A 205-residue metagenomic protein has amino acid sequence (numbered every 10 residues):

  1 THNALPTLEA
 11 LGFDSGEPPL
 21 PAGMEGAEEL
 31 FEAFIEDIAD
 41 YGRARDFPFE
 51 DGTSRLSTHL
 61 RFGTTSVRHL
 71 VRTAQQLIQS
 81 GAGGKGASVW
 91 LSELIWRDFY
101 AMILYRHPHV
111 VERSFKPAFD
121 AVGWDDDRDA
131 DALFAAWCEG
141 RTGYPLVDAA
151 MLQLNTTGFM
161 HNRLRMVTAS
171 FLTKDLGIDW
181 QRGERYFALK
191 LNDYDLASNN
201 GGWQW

Functional and structural regions predicted by a protein language model:
T1-D120: Glycine/tryptophan-enriched, flexible segments
L30, R55, L70-T73, W90 (+4 more regions): Short, hydrophobic/aromatic alpha-helical segments in well-folded domains
H59, L154, S198: Short glycine- and Lys/Arg-enriched binding-loop motifs that mark or flank ligand-binding interfaces
T65, M160, Q204: Gly/Ser/Thr-rich beta-alpha loop segments that engage phosphate groups in nucleotides
Q76, W96, Y105, H109 (+3 more regions): Short, well-ordered loop/turn and helix-capping segments at boundaries between secondary-structure elements and domains
A101, R106, D129-I178: C-terminal substrate/ligand-recognition segments
A118-D127, C138, Y186-W205: C-terminal, helix-dominated tail/subdomain
M160-R163, G177-E184, D195-N200: Extended hydrophobic-aromatic, low-complexity segments
